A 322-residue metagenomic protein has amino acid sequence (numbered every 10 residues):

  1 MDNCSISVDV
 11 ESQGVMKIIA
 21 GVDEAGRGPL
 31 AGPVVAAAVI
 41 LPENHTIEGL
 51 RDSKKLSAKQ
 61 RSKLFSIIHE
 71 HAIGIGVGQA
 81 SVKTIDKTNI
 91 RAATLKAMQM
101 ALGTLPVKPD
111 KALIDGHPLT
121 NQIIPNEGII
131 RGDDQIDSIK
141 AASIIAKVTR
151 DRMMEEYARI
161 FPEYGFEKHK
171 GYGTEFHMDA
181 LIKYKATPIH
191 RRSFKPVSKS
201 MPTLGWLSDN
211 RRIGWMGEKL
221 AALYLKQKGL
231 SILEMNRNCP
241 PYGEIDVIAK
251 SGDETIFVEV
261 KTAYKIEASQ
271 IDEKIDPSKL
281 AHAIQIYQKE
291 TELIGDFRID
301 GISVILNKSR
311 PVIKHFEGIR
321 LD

Functional and structural regions predicted by a protein language model:
M1-L233: RNase H-like, Mg2+-dependent phosphodiesterase core, and more generally RNA phosphate-backbone-engaging helix-loop
A25, H117, D246-I248, K261-A263 (+2 more regions): Anionic group-transfer/hydrolysis microenvironments
G32-A36, I73, I124, G243-I245 (+3 more regions): Change "...and in nucleic-acid phosphodiester-cleaving endonucleases..." to "...and in nucleic-acid processing enzymes
I40, V77-Q79, A249-S251, E259-T262 (+1 more regions): Residue-level recognition of conserved beta-strand positions in structured domain cores
A221, L225, I245-K274, L280: Conserved catalytic cores of phosphodiester-cleaving nucleases, focusing on short active-site segments
S231-F257, L321: Active-site metal-binding core of divalent-cation-utilizing nuclease and nuclease-like domains
T262-P311: Catalytic cores of nucleic-acid endonucleases
L306-D322: Non-catalytic C-terminal interaction segments of nucleic acid-processing enzymes
